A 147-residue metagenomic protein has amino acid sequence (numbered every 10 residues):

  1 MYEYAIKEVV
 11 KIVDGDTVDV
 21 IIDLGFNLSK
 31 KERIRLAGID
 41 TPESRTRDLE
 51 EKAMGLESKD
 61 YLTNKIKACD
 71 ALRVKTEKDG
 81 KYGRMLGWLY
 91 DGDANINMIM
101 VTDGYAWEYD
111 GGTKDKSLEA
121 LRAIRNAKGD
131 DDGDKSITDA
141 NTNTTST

Functional and structural regions predicted by a protein language model:
M1-T147: Small beta-barrel nucleic-acid-binding modules, primarily SNase/OB-fold domains and secondarily Tudor-like barrels
